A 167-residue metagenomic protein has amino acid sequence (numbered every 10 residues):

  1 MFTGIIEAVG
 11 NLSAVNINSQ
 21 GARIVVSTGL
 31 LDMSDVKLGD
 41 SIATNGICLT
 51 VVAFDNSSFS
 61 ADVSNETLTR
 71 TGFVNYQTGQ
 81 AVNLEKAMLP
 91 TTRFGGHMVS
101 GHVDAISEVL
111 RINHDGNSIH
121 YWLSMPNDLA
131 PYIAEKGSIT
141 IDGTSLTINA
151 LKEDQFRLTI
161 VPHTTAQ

Functional and structural regions predicted by a protein language model:
M1-Q167: Conserved loop->alpha-helix
